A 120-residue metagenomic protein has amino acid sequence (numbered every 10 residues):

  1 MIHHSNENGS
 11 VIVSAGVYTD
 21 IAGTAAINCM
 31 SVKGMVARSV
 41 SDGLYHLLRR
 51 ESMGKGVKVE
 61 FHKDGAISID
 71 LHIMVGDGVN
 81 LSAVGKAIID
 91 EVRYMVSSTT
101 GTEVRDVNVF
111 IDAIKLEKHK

Functional and structural regions predicted by a protein language model:
M1-L81, K86, T102-K120: Contiguous, often N-terminal, cationic amphipathic patches that form binding interfaces
D77, Y94, S98-T99: Conserved amphipathic alpha-helical interaction elements at protein-protein interfaces in regulatory, energy-coupling
I88-V92: A short beta-strand micro-motif common to beta-rich folds, especially ectodomain repeats
